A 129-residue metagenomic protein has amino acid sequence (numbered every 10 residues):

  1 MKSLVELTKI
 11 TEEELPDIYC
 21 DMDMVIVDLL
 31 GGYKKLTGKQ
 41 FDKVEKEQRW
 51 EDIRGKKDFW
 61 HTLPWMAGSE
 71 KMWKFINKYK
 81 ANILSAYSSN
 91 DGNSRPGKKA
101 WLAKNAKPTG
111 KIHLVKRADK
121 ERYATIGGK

Functional and structural regions predicted by a protein language model:
M1-P16, W65, K71, F75 (+1 more regions): Charge-dense, intrinsically disordered terminal/linker segments
I10-D58: Active-site neighborhood of HAD-like aspartate-dependent phosphohydrolases
D17, H113-K129: Conserved Lys-Pro-Asp/Glu-containing loop-to-beta segment of HAD-superfamily phosphomonoesterases, centered on
D21, L84-A86: Short hydrophobic segments within beta-strands
I26-L30, K35, A81-I83, N90-S94 (+1 more regions): Short catalytic/ligand-binding loop motif for oxyanion handling, primarily in non-cytosolic enzymes, centered on
V44-E45, R54-I83, D91-P96: Short, acidic loop-to-helix structural element flanking the phosphoryl-transfer center in phosphate-processing enzymes
A103-L114: Structural recognition of alpha->loop->beta junctions
